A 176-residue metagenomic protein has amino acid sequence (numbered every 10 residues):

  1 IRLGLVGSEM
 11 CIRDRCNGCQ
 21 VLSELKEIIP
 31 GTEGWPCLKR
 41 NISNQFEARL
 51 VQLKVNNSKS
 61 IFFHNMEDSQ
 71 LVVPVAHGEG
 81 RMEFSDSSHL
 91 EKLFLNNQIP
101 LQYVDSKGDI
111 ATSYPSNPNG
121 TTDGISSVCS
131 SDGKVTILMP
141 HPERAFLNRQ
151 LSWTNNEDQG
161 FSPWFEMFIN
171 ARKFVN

Functional and structural regions predicted by a protein language model:
I1-G7, I12: Single conserved hydrophobic/aromatic residue that forms the stacking wall/gate of nucleotide- or nucleobase-binding
C11, C16-C19, C37, C129: Generic recognition of cysteine residues
R13-G31: Hydrophobic or amphipathic alpha-helical targeting/insertion segments
I29-T32, T154-N156: Glycine-rich, phosphate-binding/catalytic loops in enzymes
P30-R40: Short acidic (Asp/Glu) patches
L38-N176: Amide-donor transfer/coupling interface in amidating biosynthetic enzymes
